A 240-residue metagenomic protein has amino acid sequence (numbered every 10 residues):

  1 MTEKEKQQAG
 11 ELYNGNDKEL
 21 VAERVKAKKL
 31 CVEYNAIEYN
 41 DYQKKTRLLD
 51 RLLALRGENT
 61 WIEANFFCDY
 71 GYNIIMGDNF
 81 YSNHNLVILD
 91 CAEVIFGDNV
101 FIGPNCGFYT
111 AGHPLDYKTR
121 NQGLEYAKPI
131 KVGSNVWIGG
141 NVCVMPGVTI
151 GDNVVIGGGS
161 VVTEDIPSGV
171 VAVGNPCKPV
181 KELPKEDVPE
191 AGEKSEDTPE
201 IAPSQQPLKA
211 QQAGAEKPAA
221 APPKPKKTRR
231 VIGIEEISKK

Functional and structural regions predicted by a protein language model:
M1-N59, C177-K181, K185-K240: Terminal amphipathic alpha-helical/low-complexity segments used for targeting or macromolecular assembly
K4-E5, L52, Q122, P129 (+1 more regions): Short secondary-structure boundary/capping segments
E33-N35, D165-G169: Short arginine-rich
Y39, F66-T149, V170, N175-G192: Flexible, glycine/small-residue-enriched loop-and-beta-strand segment within the central core of proteins
A54-G57, T149, P167: Short conserved AdoMet
G139-D165: Beta-rich strand-turn-strand
